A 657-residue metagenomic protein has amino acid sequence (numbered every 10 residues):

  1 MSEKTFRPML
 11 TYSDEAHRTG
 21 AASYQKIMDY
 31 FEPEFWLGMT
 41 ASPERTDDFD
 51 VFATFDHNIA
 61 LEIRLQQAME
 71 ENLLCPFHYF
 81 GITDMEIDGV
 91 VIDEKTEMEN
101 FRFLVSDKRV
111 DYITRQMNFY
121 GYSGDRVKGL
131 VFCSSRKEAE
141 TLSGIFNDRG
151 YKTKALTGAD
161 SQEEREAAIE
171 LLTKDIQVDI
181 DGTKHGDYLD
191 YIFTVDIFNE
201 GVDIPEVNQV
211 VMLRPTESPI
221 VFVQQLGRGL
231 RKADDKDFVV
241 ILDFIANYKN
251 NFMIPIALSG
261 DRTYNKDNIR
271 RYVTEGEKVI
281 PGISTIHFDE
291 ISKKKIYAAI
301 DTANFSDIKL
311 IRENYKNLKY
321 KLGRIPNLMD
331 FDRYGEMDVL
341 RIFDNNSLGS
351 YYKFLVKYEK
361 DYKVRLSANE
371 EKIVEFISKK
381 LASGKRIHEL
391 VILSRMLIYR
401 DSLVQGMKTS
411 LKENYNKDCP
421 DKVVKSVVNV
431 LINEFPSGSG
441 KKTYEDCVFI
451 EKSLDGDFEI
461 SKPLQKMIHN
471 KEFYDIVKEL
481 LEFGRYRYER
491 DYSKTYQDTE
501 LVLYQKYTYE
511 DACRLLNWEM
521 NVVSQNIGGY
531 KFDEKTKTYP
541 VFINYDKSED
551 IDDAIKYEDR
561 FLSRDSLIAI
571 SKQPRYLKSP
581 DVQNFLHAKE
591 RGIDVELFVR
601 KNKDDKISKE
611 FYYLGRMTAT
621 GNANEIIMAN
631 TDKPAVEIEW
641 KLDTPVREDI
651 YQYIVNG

Functional and structural regions predicted by a protein language model:
L10, H17-Y79: Post-DEXD/H (motif II) to motif III coupling segment of the RecA-like Helicase ATP-binding lobe
I59-C133: Conserved interdomain linker/interface between the two RecA-like ATPase lobes of SF2 helicase motors
N72, I192-V207, G227-R231: SF2 helicase motor core recognition
M117, S123-G124, S135, L258-R395 (+2 more regions): Long, largely alpha-helical accessory region at the distal end of helicase-like NTP-driven motors
E140-T141, Y151-F198: Conserved helicase ATPase core of P-loop NTP-dependent helicases/translocases
P219-Q224, R228-R262: Conserved segment of the helicase C-terminal RecA-like domain
K372-S378, A382, E389-I392, M396 (+1 more regions): Acidic, glycine-rich low-complexity segments with interspersed aromatic residues
D604-G657: Compact mixed alphabeta submodule
